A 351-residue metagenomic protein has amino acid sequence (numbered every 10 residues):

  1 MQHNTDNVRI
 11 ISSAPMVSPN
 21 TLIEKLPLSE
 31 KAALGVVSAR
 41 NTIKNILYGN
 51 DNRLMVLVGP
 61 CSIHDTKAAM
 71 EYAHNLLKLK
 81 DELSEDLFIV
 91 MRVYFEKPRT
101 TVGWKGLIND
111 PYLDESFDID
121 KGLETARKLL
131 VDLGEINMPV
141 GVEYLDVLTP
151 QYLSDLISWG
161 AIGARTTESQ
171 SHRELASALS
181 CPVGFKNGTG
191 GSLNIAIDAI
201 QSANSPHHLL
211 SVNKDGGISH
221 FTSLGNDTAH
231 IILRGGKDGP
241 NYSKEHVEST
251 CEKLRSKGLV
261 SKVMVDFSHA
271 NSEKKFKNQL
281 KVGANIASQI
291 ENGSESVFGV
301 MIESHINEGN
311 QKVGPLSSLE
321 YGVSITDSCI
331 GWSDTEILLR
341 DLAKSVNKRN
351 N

Functional and structural regions predicted by a protein language model:
Q2-N7, D86-Y242, H246-V247, H269-A270 (+7 more regions): Active-site-facing alpha/beta catalytic cores
D6-L47: N- or domain-start disorder-to-order transition segments that initiate the globular core
L47-Y48, L77-S84, K128-N137, S223 (+1 more regions): Acidic (Asp/Glu)-rich catalytic clusters
M55-A68, D327: Conserved phosphate/anionic-ligand binding catalytic regions in large, soluble enzymes, centered on
G59, V265, G331: Conserved, mostly hydrophobic/aromatic
T66-K78, T101-I108: Glycine-rich loop at the start of a catalytic domain that most often binds anionic cofactors/ligands
R234-G236, N241, S249-M264: A contiguous, surface-oriented mixed alpha/beta subdomain in the mid-to-C-terminal portion of proteins that forms
H305-K348: Internal helix-turn-beta structural module
